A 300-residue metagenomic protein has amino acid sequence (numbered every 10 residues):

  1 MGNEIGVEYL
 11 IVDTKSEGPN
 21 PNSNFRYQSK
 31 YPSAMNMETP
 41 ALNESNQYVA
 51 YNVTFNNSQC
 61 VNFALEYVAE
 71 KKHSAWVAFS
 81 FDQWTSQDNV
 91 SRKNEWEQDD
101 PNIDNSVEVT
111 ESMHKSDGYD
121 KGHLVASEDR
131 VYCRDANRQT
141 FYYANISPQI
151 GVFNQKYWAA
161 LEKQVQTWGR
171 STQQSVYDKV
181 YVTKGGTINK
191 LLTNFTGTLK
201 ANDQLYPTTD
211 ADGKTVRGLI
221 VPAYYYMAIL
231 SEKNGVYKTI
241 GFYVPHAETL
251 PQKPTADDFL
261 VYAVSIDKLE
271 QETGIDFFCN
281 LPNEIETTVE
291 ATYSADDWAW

Functional and structural regions predicted by a protein language model:
M1-W300: Domain-level detector for secreted/extracellular nuclease and nuclease-toxin modules, and for the ENPP-like C-terminal
